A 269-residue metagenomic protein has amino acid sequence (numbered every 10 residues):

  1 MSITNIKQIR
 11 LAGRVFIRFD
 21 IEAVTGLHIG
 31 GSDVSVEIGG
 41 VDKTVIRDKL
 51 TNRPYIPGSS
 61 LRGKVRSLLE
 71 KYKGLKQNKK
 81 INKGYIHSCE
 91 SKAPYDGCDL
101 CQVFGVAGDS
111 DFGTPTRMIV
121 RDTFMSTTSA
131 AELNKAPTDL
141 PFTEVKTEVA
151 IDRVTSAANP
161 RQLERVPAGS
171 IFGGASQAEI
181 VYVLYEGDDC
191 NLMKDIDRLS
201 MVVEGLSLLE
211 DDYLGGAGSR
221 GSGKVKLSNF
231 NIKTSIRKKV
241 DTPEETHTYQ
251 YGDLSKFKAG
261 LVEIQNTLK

Functional and structural regions predicted by a protein language model:
M1-K269: RNA-binding basic/glycine-rich loop and surface signature characteristic of RAMP-family CRISPR effectors
